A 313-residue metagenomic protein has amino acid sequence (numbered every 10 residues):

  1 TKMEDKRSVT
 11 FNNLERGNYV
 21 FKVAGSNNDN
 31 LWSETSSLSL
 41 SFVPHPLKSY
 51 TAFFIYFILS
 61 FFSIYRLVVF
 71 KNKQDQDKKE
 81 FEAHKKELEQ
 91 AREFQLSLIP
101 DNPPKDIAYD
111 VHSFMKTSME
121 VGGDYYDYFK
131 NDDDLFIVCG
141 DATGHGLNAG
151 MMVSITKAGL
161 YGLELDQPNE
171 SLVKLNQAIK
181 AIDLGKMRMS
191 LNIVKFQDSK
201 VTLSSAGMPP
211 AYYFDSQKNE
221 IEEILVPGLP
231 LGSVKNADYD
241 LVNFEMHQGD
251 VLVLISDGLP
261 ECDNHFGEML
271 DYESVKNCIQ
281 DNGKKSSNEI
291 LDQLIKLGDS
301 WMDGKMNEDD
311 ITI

Functional and structural regions predicted by a protein language model:
T1-F57: Membrane-proximal, cysteine-centered motifs at transmembrane boundaries in secretory-pathway and membrane proteins
T1-K2, V23, L31-T35, S49-Y50 (+5 more regions): Extended hydrophobic-aromatic, low-complexity segments
R16, A108, A206-M208, S256 (+1 more regions): ATP/adenylate-binding site constellation spanning eukaryotic-like Ser/Thr protein kinases, ABC-transporter
S49, L231, D257-L259, L294 (+1 more regions): Hydrophobic, well-ordered secondary-structure elements that form the walls of internal hydrophobic environments
S49-K71: Selective detector of the "anchor" transmembrane alpha-helix that sits immediately C-terminal
V69-F81: Transmembrane-cytosolic junction motif
K78-V251, K305-I313: … and, occasionally, acidic/histidine-rich disordered N-termini of signaling adaptors
G146-L165, E222, M246, D250-M302: Active-site-proximal, acidic helix/loop segment immediately C-terminal to a metal-coordinating Asp/Glu
